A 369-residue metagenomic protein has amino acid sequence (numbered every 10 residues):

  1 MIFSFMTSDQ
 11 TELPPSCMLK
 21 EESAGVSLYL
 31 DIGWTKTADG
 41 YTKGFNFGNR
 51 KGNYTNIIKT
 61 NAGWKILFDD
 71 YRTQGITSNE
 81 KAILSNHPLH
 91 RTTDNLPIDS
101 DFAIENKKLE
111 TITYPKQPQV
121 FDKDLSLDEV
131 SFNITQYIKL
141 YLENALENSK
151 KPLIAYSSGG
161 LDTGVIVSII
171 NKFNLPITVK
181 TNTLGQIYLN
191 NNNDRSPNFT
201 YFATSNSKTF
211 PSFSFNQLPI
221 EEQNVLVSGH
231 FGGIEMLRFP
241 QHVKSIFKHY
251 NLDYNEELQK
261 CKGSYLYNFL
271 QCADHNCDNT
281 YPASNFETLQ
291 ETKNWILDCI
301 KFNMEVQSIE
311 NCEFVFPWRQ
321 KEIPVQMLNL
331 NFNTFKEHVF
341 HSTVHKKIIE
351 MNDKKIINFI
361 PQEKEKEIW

Functional and structural regions predicted by a protein language model:
M1-Y201: Cysteine-centered catalytic environments shared across enzyme families
E21-S23, N79-K81, N206, N279-W295: Short, surface-exposed loop and linker segments with low hydrophobicity and enrichment for Pro/Ser/Thr
Y54-N56, M236, W318, I368: Aromatic-residue hotspot detector
N86-T92, K107, E337-K366: Charge-dense polyanion-binding interfaces
V120-F286, E305-D353: ATP-dependent adenylate-handling active sites, centered on carboxylate activation for C-N bond formation
T292, E367-W369: Membrane-inserting hydrophobic helices used for pore formation or membrane fusion
T292-M304: Core structural elements
